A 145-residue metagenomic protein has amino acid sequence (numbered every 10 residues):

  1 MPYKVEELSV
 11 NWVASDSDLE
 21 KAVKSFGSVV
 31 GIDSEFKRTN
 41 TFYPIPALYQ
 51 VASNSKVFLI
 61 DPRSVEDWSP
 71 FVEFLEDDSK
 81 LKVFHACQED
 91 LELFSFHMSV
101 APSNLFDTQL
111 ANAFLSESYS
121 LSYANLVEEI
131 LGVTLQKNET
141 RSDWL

Functional and structural regions predicted by a protein language model:
M1-V30, S34: N-terminal accessory regions of nucleic-acid-interacting proteins
Y3-L8, Q50-L145: Active-site-proximal helix-loop-helix substrate-binding element of RNase H-like nuclease domains
L19-A22, T39, P70-E73: Short, flexible, glycine/charge-rich loop motifs used to bind or transfer phosphoryl groups or to couple energy/partner
V23, N40-F42, S99: Sterically constrained small-residue positions within well-ordered secondary structures of folded domains
G27-S28, I45-P46, S79-K80: Short, surface-exposed beta-edge/turn micro-motifs
E35-A52, V57: An N-terminal structural lobe/cap that precedes and organizes the functional/catalytic core across diverse proteins
